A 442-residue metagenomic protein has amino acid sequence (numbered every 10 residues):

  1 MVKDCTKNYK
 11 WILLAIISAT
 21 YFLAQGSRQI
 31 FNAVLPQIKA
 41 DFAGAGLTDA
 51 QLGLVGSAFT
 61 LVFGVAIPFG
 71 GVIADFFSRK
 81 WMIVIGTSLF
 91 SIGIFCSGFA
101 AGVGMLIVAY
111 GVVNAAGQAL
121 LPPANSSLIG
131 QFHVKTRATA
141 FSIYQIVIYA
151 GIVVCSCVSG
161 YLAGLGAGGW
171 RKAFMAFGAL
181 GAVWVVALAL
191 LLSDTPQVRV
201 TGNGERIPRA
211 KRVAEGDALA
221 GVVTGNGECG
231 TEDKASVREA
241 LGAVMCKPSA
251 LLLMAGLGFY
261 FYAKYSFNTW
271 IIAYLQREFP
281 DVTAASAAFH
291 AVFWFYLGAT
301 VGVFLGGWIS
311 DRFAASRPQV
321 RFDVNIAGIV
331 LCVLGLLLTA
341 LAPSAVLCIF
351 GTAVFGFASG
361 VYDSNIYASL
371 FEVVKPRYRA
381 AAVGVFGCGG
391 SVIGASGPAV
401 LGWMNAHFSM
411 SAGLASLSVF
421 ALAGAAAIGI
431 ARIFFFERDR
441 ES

Functional and structural regions predicted by a protein language model:
Q29, T60-P68, I152-V153, Y296-F304 (+1 more regions): Residue-level signature of mid-helix packing/kink "hotspots" within the transmembrane helices of 12-pass Major
F31-N32, K247-F304, D363, Y367: Extracytoplasmic gate region of multi-pass secondary transporters
V34-V65: Extracellular/periplasmic helix-loop-helix junction of adjacent transmembrane segments in MFS-like secondary
V65-V103: Conserved MFS/SLC helix-loop-helix module at the cytosolic interface between two early adjacent transmembrane helices
W81-C96, V320-L337: Structural signature of the two symmetry-related core transmembrane helices
G93, G104-L120, V346-V361: Hydrophobic core of transmembrane alpha-helices in multi-pass small-molecule transporters, especially MFS/SLC-type
A109-I148: Cytoplasmic helix-loop-helix junction between adjacent transmembrane helices in 12-TM secondary transporters
Y144-Q197: Helix-loop-helix hairpin linking two adjacent transmembrane segments in secondary transporters
